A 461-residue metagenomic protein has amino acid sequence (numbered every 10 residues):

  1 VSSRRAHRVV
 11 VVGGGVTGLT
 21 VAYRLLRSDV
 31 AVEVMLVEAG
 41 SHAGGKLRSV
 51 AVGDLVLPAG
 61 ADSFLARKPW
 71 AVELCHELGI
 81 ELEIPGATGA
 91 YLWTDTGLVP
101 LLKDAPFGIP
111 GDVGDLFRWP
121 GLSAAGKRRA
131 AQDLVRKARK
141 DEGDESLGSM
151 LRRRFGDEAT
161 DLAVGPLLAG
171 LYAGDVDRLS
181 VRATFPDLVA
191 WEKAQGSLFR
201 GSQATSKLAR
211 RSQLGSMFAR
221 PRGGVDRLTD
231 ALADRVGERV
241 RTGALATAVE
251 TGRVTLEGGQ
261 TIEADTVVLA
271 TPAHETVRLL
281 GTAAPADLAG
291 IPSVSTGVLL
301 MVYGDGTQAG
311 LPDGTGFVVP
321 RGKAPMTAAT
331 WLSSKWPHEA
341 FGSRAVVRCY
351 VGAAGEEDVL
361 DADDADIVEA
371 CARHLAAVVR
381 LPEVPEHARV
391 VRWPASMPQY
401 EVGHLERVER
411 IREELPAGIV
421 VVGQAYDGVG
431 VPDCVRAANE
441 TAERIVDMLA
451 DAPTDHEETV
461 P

Functional and structural regions predicted by a protein language model:
S2-R4, S49, L102-D104, P110 (+2 more regions): Conserved flavin/dinucleotide-binding core of flavoenzymes
R4, L245-A365, A377-V378, E457-P461: Mid-domain catalytic core of redox enzymes that form a hydrophobic substrate pocket/lid adjacent to a catalytic redox
H7-L36, V446: N-terminal Rossmann-like FAD-binding beta1-loop-alpha1 element of flavoenzymes
T17, H42, H274: Conserved Rossmann-like nucleotide-cofactor binding loop
L26-V52: Glycine-rich FAD pyrophosphate-binding loop
G53-R139: Dinucleotide-binding Rossmann-like beta1-alpha1 core, especially the glycine-rich loop that anchors the ADP
R67, R153, A270-T271: Short, well-ordered coil/turn residues at beta-beta hairpins and beta-strand->alpha-helix junctions within
K127-A248, G252: Active-site/ligand-binding neighborhood in enzyme catalytic cores
